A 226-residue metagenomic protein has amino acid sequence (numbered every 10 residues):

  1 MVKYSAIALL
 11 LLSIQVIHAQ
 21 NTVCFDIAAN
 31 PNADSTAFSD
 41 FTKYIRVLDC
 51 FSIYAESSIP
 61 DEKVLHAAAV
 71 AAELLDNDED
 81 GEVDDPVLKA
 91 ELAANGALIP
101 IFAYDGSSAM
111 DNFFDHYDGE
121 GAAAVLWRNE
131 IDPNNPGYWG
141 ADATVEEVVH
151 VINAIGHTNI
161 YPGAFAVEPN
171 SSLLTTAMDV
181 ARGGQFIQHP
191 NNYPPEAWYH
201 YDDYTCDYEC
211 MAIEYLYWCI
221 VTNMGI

Functional and structural regions predicted by a protein language model:
M1-Q20: Bacterial Sec-dependent N-terminal signal peptides
A6-L9, G137, T205: Residue-level detector of alpha-helix boundary/anchor positions
H18, V70, Y215-L216: Generic detector of isolated residues embedded in canonical secondary-structure elements
Q20-D49: N-terminal low-complexity, Pro/Thr/Ser-rich intrinsically disordered segments that act as propeptides or flexible
F38-D40, L48-H189: Acidic/His-rich structured neighborhood in mature extracellular/periplasmic domains
N170-I226: Metalloprotease/metallohydrolase-associated module, dominated by Zn2+-dependent proteases
